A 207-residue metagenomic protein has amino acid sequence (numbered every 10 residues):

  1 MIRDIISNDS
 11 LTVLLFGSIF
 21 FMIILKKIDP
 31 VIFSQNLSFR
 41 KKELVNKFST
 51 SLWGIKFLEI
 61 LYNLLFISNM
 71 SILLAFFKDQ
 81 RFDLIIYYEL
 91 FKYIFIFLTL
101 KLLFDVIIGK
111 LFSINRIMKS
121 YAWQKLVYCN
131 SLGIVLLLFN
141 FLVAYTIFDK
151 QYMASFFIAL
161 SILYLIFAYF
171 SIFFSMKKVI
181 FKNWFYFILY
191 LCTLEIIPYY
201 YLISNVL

Functional and structural regions predicted by a protein language model:
M1-L61, S68-S71: N-terminal juxtamembrane cytosolic/stromal segments of multi-pass membrane proteins
I6-I23, I85-L98, Q151-A159: Alpha-helical transmembrane segments
V13-I19, R40-W53, D79-I85, T99-I117 (+1 more regions): Hydrophobic, membrane-facing alpha-helical anchors
F21-M22, K41-V45, I96-K101, S161-F170: Alpha-helical transmembrane segments and their membrane-interface exit regions
L52-L65, E89, Y121-Y128: Membrane-water interface at loop-to-transmembrane-helix junctions
E59-F76, F95-I96, L100-F104, N130-N140 (+3 more regions): Hydrophobic alpha-helical transmembrane segments of multi-pass integral membrane proteins
F82-Y145: Alpha-helical transmembrane segments with an aromatic anchor "belt"
F139-L207: Terminal transmembrane helical module of multi-pass membrane proteins
